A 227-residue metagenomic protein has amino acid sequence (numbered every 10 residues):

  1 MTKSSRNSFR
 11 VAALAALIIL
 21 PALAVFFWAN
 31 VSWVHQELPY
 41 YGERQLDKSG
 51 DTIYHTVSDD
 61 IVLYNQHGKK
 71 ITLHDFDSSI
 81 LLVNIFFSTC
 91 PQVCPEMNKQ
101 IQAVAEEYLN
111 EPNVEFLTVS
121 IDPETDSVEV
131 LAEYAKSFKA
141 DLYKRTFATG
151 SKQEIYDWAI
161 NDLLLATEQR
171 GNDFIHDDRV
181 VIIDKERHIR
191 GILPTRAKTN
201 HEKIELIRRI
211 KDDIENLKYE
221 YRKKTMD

Functional and structural regions predicted by a protein language model:
M1-S58, D227: N-terminal targeting signals for export/organelle localization
R44-S79: Short extracytoplasmic
T56-S58, F76-I80, V114-F116, D126 (+1 more regions): Extracytoplasmic
I71-I101, L117: Short active-site neighborhood of thiol/selenol oxidoreductases, capturing the structured segment around
N98-W158: Structural microenvironment flanking redox-active thiols in thiol-disulfide oxidoreductases
Y134, K144-A148, K152-E154, T167 (+3 more regions): Soluble extramembrane regions of membrane proteins in the secretory/endomembrane system
L163-R170: Short, basic/aromatic recognition patches
R170-D227: Thiol-/selenol-based redox modules, centered on thioredoxin-like and closely related oxidoreductase domains
